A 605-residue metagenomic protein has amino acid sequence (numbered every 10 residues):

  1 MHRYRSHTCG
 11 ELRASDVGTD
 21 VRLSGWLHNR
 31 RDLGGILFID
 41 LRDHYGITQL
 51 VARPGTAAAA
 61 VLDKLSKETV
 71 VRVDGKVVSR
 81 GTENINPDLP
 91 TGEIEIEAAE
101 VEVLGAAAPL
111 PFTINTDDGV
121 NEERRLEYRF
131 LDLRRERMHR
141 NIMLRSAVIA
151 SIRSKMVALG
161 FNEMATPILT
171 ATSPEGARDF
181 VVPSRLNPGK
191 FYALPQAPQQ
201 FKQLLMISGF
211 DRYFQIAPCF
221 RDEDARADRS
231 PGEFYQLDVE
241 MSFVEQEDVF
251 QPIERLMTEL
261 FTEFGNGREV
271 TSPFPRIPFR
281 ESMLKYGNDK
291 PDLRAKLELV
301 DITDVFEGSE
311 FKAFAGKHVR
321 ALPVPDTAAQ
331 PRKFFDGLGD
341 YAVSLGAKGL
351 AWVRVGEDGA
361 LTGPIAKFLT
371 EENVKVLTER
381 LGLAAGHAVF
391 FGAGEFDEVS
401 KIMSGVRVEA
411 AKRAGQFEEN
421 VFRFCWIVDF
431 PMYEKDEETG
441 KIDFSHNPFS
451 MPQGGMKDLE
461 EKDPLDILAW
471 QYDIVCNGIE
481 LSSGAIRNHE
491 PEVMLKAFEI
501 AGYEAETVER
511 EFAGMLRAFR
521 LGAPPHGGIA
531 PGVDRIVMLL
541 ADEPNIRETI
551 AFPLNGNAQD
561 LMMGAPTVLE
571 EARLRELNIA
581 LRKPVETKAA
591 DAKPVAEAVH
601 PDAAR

Functional and structural regions predicted by a protein language model:
M1-R605: Class II aminoacyl-tRNA synthetase catalytic cores and aaRS-like
